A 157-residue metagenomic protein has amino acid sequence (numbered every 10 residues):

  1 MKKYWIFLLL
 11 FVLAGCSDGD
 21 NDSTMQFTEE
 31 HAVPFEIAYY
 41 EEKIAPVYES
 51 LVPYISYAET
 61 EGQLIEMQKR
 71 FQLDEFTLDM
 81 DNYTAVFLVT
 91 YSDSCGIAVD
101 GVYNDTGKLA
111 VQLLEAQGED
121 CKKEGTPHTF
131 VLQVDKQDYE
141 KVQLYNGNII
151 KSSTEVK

Functional and structural regions predicted by a protein language model:
M1-Y4: Positively charged n-region of N-terminal signal peptides that target proteins for export
I6-L9: Sec-dependent N-terminal signal peptides
V12-G15: C-terminal motif of bacterial Sec signal peptides marking the signal peptidase cleavage site
S17-D20: Bacterial signal peptide processing site
T24-I44: Post-signal peptide N-terminal segment of mature Sec-exported envelope proteins
Y54-Q117: Mature extracytoplasmic domains of secretory-pathway proteins
Q112-Q133: An anionic, turn-rich surface loop/hairpin at beta-sheet edges that serves as a generic interaction/coordination patch
K136-V156: A short amphipathic beta-strand at an alpha->beta junction
